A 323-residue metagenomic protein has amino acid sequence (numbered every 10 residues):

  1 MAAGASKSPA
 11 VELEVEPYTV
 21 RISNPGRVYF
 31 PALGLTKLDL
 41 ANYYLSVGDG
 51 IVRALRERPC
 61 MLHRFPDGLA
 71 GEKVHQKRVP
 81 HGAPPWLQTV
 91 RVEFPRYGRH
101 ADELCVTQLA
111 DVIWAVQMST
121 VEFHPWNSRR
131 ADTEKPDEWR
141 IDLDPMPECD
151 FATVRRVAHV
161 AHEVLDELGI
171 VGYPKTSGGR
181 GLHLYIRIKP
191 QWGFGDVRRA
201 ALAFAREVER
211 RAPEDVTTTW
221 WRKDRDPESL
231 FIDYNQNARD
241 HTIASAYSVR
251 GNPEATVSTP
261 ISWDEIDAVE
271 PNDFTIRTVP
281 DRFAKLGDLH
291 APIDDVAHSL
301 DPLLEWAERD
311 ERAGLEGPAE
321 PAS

Functional and structural regions predicted by a protein language model:
M1-G34, D39-A41, V52, R56 (+5 more regions): C-terminal accessory nucleic-acid interaction domains of nucleic acid-metabolism proteins
M61, P66-W139, P145: Basic, low-complexity intrinsically disordered segments
L62-F65, G172-G178, W220-D224: Short beta-strand
H162-T176: Active-site palm subdomain of RNA-directed nucleic acid polymerases
T176-I186: Short, conserved phosphate-binding/catalytic loop or strand-edge motifs used in phosphoryl-/nucleotidyl-transfer
Y185-R198: Catalytic palm subdomain of template-directed nucleic-acid polymerases, centered on the conserved carboxylate motif
